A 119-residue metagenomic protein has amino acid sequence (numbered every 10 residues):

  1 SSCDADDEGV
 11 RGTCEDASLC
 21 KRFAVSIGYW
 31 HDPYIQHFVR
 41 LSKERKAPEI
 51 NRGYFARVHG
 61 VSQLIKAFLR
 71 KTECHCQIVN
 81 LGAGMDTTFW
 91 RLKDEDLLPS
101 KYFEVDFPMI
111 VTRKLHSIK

Functional and structural regions predicted by a protein language model:
S1-K119: Rossmann-like AdoMet
